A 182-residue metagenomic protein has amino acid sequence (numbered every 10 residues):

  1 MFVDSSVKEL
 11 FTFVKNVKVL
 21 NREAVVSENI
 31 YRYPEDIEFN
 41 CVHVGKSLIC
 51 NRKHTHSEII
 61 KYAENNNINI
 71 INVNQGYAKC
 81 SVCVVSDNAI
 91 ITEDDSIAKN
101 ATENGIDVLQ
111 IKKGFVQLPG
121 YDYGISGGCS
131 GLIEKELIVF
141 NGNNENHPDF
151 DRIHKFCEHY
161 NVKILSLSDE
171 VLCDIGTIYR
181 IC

Functional and structural regions predicted by a protein language model:
M1-C182: The feature marks the mature, well-folded catalytic cores of soluble enzymes
